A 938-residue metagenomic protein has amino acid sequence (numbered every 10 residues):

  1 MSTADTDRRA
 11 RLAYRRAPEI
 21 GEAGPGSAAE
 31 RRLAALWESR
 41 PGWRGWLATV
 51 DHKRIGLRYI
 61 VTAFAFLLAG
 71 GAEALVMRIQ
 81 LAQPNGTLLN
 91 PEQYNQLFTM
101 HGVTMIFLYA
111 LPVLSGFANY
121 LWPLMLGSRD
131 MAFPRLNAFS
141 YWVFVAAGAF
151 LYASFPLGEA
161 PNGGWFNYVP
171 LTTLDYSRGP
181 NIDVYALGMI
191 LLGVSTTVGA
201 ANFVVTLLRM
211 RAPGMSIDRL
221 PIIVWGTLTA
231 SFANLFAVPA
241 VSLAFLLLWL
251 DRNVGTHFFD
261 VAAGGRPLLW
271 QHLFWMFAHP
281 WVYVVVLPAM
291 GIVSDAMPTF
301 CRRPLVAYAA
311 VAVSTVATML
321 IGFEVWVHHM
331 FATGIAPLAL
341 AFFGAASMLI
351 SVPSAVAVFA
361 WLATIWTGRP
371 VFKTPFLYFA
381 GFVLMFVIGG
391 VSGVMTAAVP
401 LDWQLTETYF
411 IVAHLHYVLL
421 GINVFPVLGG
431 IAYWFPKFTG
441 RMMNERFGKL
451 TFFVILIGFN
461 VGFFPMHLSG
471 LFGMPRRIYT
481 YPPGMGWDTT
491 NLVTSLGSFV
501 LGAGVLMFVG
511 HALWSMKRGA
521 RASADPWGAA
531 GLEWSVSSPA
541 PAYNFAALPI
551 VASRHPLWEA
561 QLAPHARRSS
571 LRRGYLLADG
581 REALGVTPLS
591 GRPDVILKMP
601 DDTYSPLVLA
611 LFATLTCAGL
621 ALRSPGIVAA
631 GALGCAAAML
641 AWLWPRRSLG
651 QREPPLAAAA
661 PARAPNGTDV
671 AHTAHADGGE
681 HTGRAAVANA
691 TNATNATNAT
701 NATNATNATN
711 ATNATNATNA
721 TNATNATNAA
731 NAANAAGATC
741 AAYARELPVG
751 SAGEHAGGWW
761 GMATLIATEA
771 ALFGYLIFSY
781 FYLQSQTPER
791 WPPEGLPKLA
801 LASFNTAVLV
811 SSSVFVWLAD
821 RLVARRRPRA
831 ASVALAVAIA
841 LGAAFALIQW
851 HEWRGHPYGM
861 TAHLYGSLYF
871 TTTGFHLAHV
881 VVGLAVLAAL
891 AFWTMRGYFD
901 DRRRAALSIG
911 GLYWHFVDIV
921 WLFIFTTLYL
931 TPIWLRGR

Functional and structural regions predicted by a protein language model:
S2-H675, H681-R684, C740-G753, G757-W760 (+7 more regions): Membrane-embedded and interfacial regions of multi-pass energy-transducing membrane proteins
H272, G757-A763, S803-L822, A830-A843 (+1 more regions): Polytopic transmembrane helical bundles with strong interfacial aromatic enrichment
T396, A522, A843, L847-L864 (+1 more regions): Membrane-interface loops
A688-A736: Long, intrinsically disordered low-complexity tandem-repeat segments
E789-L801: Juxtamembrane helix-capping/reentrant segments at transmembrane boundaries
R826-A834, W893-I919: Interfacial loop-to-transmembrane junctions
Y869-A888: Short alpha-helical packing/oligomerization segments
F923-R938: Juxtamembrane boundary at the C-terminal end of a transmembrane helix
